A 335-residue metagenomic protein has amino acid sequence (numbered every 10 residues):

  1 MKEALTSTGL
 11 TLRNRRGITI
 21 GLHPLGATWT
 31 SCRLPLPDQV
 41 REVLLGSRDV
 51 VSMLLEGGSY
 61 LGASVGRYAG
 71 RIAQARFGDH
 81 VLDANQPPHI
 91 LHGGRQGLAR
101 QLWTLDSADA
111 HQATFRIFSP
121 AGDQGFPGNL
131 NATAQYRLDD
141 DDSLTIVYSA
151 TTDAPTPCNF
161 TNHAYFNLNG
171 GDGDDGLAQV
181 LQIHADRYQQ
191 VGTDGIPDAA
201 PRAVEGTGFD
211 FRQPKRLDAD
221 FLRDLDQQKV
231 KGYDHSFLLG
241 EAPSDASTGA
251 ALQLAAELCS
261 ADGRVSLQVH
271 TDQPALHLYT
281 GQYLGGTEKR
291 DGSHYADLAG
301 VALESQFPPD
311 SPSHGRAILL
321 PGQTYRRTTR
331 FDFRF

Functional and structural regions predicted by a protein language model:
M1-F335: Surface-exposed acidic/polar loop and edge beta-strand patches at domain peripheries
